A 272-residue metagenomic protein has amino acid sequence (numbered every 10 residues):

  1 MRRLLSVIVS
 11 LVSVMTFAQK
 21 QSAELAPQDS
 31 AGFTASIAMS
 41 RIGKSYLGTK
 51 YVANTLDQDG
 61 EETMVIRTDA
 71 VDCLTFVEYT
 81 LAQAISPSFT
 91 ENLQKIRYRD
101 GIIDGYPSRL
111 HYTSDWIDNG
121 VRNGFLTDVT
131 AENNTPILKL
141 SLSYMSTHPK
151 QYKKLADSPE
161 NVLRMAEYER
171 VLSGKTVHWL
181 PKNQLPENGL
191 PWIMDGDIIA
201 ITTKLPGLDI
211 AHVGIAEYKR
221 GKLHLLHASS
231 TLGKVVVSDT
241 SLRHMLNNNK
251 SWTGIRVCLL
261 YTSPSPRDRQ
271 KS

Functional and structural regions predicted by a protein language model:
R2-S10: Sec-dependent signal peptide recognition, specifically the positively charged N-region followed immediately by
S10-F17: Hydrophobic h-region of N-terminal signal peptides that target proteins for export in Gram-negative bacteria
Q19-E24: Cleaved targeting-peptide boundary
G32-S36, S40, I66-L74, S86 (+2 more regions): Solvent-exposed, acidic/flexible segments
N54-L172: Acidic/His-rich structured neighborhood in mature extracellular/periplasmic domains
Y152-I199: A mid-sequence, solvent-exposed acidic-amphipathic segment
A200-T253: C-terminal soluble interaction/assembly domains
Y261-P266: Conserved small/polar residues in nucleotide/adenosyl-binding loops
